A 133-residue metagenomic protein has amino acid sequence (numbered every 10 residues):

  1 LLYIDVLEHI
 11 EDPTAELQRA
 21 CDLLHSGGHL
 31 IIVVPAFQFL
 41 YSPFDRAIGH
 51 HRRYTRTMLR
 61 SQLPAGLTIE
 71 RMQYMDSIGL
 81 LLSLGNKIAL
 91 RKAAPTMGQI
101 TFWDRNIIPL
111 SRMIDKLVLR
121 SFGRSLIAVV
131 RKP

Functional and structural regions predicted by a protein language model:
L1, E70-M72: Generic beta-strand hydrophobic packing signal
L1-S42, T57-R60, A128-R131: Conserved SAM-binding loop
I10, R53, R120-S121: Short, solvent-exposed loop/helix junctions and linker helices that flank or host conserved functional motifs
T14-Q18, D45-I48, G85-K87: Short, glycine/charged-enriched secondary-structure capping and boundary segments
Q38-D45, A89-P95: Short glycine/proline- and charge-enriched loop/turn segments that cap or connect secondary-structure elements
P43-S61, Q73-M75: Acceptor-substrate binding/catalytic loop of class I
Q62-T68: A structural motif corresponding to the C-terminal end of an alpha-helix and its immediate exit/capping segment
Y74-P133: A C-terminal cap/extension of S-adenosyl-L-methionine-dependent methyltransferases that defines the acceptor-substrate
